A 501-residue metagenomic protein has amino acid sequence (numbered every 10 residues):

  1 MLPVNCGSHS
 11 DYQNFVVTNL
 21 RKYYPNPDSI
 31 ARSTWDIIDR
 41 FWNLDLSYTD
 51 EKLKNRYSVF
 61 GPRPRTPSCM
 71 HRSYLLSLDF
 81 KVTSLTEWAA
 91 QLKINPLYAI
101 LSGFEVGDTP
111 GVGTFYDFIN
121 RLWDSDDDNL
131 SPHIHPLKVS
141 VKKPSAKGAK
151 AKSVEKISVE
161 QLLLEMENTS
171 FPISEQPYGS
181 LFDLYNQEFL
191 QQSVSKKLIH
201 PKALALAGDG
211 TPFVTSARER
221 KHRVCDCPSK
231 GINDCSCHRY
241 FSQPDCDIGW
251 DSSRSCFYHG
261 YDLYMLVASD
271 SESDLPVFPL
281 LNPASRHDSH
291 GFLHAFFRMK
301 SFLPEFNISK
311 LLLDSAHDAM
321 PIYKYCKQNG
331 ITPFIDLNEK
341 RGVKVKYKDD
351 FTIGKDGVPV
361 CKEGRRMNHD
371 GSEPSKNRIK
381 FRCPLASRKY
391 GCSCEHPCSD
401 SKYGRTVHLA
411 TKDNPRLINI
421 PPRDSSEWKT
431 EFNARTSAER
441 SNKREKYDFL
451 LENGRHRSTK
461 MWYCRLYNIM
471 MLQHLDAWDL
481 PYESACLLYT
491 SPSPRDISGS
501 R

Functional and structural regions predicted by a protein language model:
M1-T66, L75, D79, R121-W123 (+2 more regions): Dynamic "connector" segments at or just before major functional cores
S73, W88, V106-F118, K202-V214 (+7 more regions): Short, conserved catalytic/metal-binding motifs centered on acidic residues
E87-S102: DNA-recognition alpha helix
L92-K93, D350-E373, T411-T459: Short amphipathic alpha-helical "interface-anchor" segments enriched in bulky aromatics
D124-L311, S315-Q328: Polybasic low-complexity intrinsically disordered regions
S289-L385: An internal, acidic/charged active-site-proximal segment that coordinates divalent cations and/or engages
R457-M470: Membrane-interface transmembrane-helix boundary segments in multi-pass integral membrane proteins
Y489-D496: Conserved small/polar residues in nucleotide/adenosyl-binding loops
